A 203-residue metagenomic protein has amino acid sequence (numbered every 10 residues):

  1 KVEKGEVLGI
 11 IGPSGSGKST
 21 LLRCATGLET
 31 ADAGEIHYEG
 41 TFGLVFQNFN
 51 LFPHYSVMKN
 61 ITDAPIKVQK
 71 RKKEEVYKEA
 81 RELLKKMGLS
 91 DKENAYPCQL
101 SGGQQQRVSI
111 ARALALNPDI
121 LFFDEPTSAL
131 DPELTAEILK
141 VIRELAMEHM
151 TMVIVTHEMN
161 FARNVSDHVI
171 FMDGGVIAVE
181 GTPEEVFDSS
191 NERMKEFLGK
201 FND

Functional and structural regions predicted by a protein language model:
I11-P13: The feature captures the beta-strand-to-loop junction immediately N-terminal to the Walker
T26: Helix-to-loop junction immediately C-terminal to a conserved catalytic motif
Y96-L100, Q104: Conserved ABC ATPase signature
A115-D119: A short, proline-enriched helix->beta-strand linker immediately N-terminal to the Walker B motif in ABC-type P-loop
L121-D124: Catalytic Walker B motif of ABC-type/P-loop ATPase nucleotide-binding domains
P132-L134: Helix N-cap at the start of a conserved alpha-helix in ABC-type nucleotide-binding domains
G174-G175: Conserved ABC ATPase "signature" C-loop
